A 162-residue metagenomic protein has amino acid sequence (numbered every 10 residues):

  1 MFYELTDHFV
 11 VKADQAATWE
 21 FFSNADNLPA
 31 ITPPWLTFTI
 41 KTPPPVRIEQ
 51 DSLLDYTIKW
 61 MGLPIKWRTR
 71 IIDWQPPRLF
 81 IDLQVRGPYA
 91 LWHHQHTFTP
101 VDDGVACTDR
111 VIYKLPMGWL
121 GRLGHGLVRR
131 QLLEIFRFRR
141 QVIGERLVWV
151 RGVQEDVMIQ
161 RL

Functional and structural regions predicted by a protein language model:
M1-P45, E49, R161-L162: Hydrophobic ligand-binding cavity/cleft-lining segments
E4-T6, P64-R68, L91-H94: Short, surface-exposed coil-to-beta transition loops
H8-K12, T39, T57, R70 (+2 more regions): Generic structural detector for well-ordered beta-strands
V11-A13, W60-G62, D73, P88 (+1 more regions): Beta-strand elements of well-folded, non-transmembrane domains
D14, P76-P77, V101-G104: Short strand-connecting beta-turns/loops that link adjacent beta-strands
T39-R86, A106, F138-R146, V150-L162: Glycine-rich portal/gate segments that line the openings of hydrophobic small-molecule binding cavities
L83-E134: Beta-strand/loop substructures that line and gate deep hydrophobic ligand-binding cavities in soluble
